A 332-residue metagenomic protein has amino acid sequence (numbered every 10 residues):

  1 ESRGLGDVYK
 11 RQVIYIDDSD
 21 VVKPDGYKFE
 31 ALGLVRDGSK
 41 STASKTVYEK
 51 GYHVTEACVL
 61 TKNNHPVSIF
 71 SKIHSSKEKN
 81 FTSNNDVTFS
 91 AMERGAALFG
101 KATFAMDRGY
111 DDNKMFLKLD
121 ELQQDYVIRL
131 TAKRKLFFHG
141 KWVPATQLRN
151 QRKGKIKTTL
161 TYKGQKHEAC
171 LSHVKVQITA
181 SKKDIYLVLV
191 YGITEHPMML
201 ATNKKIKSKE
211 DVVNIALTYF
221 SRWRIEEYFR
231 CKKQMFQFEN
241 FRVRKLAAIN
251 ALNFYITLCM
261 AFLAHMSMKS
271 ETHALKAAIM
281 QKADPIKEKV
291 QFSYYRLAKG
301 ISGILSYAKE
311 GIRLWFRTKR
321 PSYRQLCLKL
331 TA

Functional and structural regions predicted by a protein language model:
E1-Y9: Single conserved hydrophobic/aromatic residue that forms the stacking wall/gate of nucleotide- or nucleobase-binding
V13-V21, A57, T103-D111, Y126 (+3 more regions): Short, conserved catalytic/metal-binding motifs centered on acidic residues
G38-K101, I185-M199, N203: Electropositive, glycine- and tryptophan-enriched low-complexity nucleic-acid-binding patches
K72-L189, L275-I286, G311-L314, Q325-A332: An internal, acidic/charged active-site-proximal segment that coordinates divalent cations and/or engages
P197-R222: Extended, non-catalytic structural segments that build the interaction scaffolds of large macromolecular assemblies
N214-R242: Short amphipathic alpha-helical "interface-anchor" segments enriched in bulky aromatics
F241-S270, A283-P285: Basic, amphipathic alpha-helical segments enriched in Lys/Arg and hydrophobic/aromatic residues
Q291-A332: Charge-biased C-terminal accessory regions appended to nucleic-acid-, cytoskeletal NTPase
